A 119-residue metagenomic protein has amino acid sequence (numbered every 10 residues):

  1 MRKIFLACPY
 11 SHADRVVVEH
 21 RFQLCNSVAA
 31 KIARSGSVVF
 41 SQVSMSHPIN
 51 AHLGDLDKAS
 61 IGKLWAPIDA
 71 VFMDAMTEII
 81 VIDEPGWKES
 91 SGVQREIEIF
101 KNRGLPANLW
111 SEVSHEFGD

Functional and structural regions predicted by a protein language model:
M1-D119: Conserved catalytic or regulatory cores that recognize and/or transform ribose-phosphate-containing ligands
